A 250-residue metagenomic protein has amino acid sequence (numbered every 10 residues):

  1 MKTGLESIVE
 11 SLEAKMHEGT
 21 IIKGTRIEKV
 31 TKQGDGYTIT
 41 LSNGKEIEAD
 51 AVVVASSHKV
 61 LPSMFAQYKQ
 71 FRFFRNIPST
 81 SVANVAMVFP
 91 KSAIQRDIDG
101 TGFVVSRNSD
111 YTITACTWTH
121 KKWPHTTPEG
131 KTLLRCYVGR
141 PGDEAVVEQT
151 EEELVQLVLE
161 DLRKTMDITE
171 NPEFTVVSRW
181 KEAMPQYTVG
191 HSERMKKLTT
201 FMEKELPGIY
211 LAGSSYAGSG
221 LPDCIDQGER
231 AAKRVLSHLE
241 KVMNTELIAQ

Functional and structural regions predicted by a protein language model:
M1, P78, A217: Nucleotide-sugar-dependent glycosyltransferase donor-binding/catalytic pocket residues
M1-K15, G139-P141: Helix-loop-beta segment of a Rossmann-like dinucleotide-binding subdomain
V9-A14, A66, V155-R163: Generic solvent-exposed, charged/amphipathic alpha-helical segments that serve as macromolecular interface scaffolds
K15-E28: A conserved beta-strand/loop element that lines the FAD pocket in flavoprotein oxidoreductases
E18, A49-D50, L206: Active-site acidic short loop of glycosyltransferases
I21-K23, V54, L211: A structural signal for the hydrophobic beta-strands that form the central parallel beta-sheet of Rossmann-like
T25-L134, P141-E152, K164-T165, E246-Q250: Mid-domain catalytic core of redox enzymes that form a hydrophobic substrate pocket/lid adjacent to a catalytic redox
I98-D99, A115-Q250: Conserved flavin/dinucleotide-binding core of flavoenzymes
